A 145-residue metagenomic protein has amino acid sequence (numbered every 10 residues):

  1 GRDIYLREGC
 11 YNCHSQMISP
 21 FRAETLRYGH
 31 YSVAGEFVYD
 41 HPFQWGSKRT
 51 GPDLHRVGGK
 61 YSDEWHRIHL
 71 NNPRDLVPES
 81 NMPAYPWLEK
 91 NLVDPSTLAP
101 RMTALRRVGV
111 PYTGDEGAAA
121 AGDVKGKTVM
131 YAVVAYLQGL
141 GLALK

Functional and structural regions predicted by a protein language model:
R2-K145: Periplasmic c-type cytochrome electron-transfer domains
